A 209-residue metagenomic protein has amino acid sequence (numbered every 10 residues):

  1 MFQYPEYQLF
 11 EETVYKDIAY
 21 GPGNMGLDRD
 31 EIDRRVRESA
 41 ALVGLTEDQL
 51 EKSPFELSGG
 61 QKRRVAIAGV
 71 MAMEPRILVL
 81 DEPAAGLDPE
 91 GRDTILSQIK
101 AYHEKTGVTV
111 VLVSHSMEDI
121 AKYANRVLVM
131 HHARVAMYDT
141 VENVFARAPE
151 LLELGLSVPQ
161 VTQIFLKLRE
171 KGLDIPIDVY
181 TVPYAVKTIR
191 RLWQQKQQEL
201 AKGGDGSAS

Functional and structural regions predicted by a protein language model:
E31-D48: Conserved ABC ATPase "signature" region
S53-L57, Q61: Conserved ABC ATPase signature
E74: Conserved catalytic motifs of ABC-family nucleotide-binding domains
L78-D81: Catalytic Walker B motif of ABC-type/P-loop ATPase nucleotide-binding domains
P89-G91: Helix N-cap at the start of a conserved alpha-helix in ABC-type nucleotide-binding domains
I120-K122: A short, surface-exposed alpha-helical micro-motif characterized by mixed small hydrophobic and charged/polar residues
H132-A133: Conserved ABC ATPase "signature" C-loop
